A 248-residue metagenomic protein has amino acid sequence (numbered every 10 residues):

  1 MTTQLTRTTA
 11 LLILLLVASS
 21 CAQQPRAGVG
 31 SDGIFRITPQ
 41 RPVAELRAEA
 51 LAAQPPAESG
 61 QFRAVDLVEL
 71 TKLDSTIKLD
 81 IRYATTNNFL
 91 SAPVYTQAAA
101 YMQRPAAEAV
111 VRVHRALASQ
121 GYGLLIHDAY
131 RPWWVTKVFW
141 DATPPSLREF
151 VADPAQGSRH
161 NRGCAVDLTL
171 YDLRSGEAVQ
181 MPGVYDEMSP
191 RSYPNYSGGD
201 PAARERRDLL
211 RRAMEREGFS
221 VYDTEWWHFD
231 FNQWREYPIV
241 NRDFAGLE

Functional and structural regions predicted by a protein language model:
M1-A10: Bacterial N-terminal signal peptides that target proteins for export
T9-S19: Bacterial N-terminal signal peptides
C21-H127, A142-T224, Q233-E248: Extracytoplasmic cell-surface/polysaccharide-interacting catalytic and binding patches
P132: Segments that shape or occlude catalytic/ligand-binding pockets
V135: Short, well-ordered surface patches within globular domains
F139: Structured alpha/beta reader/binder surfaces that contact nucleic acids or chromatin modification marks
F229: Conserved metal-phosphate-binding beta-hairpin within the catalytic cores of diverse ATP-dependent phosphoryl-transfer
